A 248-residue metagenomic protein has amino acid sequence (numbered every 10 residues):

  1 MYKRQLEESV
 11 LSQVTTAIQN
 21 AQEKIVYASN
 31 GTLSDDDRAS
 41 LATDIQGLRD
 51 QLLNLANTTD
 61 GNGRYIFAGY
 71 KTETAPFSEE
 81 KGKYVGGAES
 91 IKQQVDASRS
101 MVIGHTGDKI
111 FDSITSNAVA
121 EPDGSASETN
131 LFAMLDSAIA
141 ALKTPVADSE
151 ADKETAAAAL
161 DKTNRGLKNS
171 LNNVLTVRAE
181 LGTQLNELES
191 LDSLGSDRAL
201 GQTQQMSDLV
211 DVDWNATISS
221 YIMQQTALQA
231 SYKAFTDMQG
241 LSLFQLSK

Functional and structural regions predicted by a protein language model:
M1, Y65-A68, S90-K92, V102: Ordered hydrophobic segments in well-structured contexts
K3-T72, A140-K248: Amphipathic alpha-helical polymerization modules
T74-A151: Cysteine-poor, low-complexity segments in flexible/peripheral regions
